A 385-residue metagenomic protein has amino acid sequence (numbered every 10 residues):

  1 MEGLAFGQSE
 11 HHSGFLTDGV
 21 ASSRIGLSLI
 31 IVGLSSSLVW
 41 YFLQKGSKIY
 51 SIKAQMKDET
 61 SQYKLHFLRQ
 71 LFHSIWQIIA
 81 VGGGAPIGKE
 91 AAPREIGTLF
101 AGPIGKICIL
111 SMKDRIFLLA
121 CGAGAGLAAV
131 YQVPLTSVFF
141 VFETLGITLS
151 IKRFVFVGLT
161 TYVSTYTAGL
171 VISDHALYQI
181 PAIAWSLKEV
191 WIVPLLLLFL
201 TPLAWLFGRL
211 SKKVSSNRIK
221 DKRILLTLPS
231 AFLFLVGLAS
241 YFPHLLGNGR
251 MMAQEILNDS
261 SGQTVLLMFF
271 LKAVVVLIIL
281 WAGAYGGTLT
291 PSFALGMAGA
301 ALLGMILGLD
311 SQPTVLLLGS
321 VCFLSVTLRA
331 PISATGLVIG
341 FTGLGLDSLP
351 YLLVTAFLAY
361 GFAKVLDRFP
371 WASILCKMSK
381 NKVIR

Functional and structural regions predicted by a protein language model:
M1-R385: Alpha-helical transmembrane segments and immediately membrane-proximal extracytoplasmic
